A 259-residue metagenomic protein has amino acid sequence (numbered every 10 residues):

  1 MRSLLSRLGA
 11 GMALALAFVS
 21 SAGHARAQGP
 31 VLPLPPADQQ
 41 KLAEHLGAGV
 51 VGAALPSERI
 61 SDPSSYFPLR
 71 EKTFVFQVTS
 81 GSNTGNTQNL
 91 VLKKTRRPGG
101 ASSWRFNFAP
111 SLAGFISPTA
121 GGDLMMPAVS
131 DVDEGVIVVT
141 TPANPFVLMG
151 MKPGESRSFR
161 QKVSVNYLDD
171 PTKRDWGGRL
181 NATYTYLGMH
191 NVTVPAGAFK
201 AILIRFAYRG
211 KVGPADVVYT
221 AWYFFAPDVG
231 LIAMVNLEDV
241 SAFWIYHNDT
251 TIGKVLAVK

Functional and structural regions predicted by a protein language model:
M1-M12: Bacterial N-terminal signal peptides that target proteins for export
S6, P68, L148-G150: Proline-rich low-complexity regions
A15-A17, R160, I202, N236: Residues at secondary-structure transition points
L16-A25: C-terminal segment of classical bacterial N-terminal signal peptides
Q28-G121, A128-S130, N166-K259: Acidic, serine/threonine-rich low-complexity disordered tracts
N107-E155, K162: An acidic-aromatic
F159-K162, R209: Residue-level marker of positions within ordered structural domains that often coincide with functionally constrained
